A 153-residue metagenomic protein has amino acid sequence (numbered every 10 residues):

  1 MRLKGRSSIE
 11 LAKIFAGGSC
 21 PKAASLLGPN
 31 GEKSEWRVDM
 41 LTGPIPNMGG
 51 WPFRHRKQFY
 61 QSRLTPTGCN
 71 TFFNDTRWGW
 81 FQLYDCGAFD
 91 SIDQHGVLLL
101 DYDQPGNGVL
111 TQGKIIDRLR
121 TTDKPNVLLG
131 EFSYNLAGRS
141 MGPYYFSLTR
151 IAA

Functional and structural regions predicted by a protein language model:
M1-A153: Soluble ligand-binding/transfer domains with enclosed cavities or grooves
